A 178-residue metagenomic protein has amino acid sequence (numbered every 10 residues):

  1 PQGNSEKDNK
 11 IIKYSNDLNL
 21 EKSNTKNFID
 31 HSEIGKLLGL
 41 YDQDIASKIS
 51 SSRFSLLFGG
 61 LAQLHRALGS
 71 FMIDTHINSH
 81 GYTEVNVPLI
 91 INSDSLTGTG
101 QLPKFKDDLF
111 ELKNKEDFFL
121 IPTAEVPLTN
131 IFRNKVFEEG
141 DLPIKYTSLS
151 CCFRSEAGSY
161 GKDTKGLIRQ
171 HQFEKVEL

Functional and structural regions predicted by a protein language model:
P1-L20: Coiled-coil termination/hinge junctions
S15-E177: TRNA-recognition modules of translation machinery and tRNA-sensing kinases, especially anticodon-binding
